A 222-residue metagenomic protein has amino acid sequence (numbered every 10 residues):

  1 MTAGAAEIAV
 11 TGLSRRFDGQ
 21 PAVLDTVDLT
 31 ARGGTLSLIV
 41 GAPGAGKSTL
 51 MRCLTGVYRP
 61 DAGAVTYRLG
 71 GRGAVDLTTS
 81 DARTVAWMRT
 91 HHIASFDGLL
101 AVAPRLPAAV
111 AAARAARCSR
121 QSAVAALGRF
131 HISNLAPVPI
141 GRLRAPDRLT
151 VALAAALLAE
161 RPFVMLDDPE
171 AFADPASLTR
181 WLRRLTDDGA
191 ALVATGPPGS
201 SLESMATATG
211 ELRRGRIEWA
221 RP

Functional and structural regions predicted by a protein language model:
M1-G33: A short, flexible loop at the N-terminus of ABC-type nucleotide-binding domains that lies
V40-A42: The feature captures the beta-strand-to-loop junction immediately N-terminal to the Walker
T55: Helix-to-loop junction immediately C-terminal to a conserved catalytic motif
R72-A94: ABC ATPase NBD coupling module
G98-S122: Q-loop/switch helix immediately C-terminal to the Walker
R120-A136: Conserved ABC ATPase "signature" region
P139-P146: Conserved ABC ATPase signature
A156-L157: ABC ATPase C-loop
